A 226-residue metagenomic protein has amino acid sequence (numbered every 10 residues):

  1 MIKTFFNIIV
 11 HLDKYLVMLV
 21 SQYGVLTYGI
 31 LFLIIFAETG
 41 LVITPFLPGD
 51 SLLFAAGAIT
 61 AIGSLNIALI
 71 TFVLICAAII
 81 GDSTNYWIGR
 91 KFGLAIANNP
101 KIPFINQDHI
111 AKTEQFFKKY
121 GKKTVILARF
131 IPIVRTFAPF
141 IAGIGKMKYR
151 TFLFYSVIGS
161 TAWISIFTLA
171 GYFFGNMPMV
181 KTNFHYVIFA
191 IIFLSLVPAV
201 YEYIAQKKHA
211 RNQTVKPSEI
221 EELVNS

Functional and structural regions predicted by a protein language model:
I2-L31, A58-T151, N176-F193, P198-L223: Membrane-interfacial helix-loop-helix
V20-S21, G40-P45, V125, L153-G159: Short, amphipathic, aromatic/basic-enriched membrane-interface segments that mark the entry/exit of transmembrane
F32-G49, S195: Transmembrane alpha-helix interface/packing and boundary motifs in multi-pass membrane proteins, characterized by
L41-I67: Active-site cofactor/substrate anionic-group-binding motifs, chiefly glycine- and Lys/Arg-rich phosphate-binding loops
I133-F137, V157, T161-I164: Hydrophobic alpha-helical transmembrane bundles that constitute the permease/transmembrane domains of multi-pass
I164-G175: Transmembrane alpha-helical segments of integral membrane proteins
